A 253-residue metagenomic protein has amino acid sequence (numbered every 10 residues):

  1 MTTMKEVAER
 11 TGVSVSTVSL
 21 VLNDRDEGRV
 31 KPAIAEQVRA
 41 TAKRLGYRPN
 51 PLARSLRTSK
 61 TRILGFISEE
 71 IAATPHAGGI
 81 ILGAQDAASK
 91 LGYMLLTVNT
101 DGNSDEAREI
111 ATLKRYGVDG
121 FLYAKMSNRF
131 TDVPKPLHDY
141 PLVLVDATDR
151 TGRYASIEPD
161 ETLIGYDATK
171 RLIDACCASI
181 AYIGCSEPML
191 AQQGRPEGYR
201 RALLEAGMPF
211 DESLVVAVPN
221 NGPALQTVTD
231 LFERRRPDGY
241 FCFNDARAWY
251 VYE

Functional and structural regions predicted by a protein language model:
M1-S59: N-terminal helix-turn-helix DNA-binding module of bacterial transcription factors
T2, S59-K170, D174, P188 (+3 more regions): Alpha-helical recognition/docking segments in bacterial nutrient-uptake and carbohydrate-utilization systems
R10, I173, Y182-E187, G194: C-terminal all-alpha effector/ligand-binding and dimerization domain of prokaryotic HTH-type transcriptional repressors
V13, Y47, G92-Y93, Y140 (+1 more regions): Short glycine/serine/threonine/alanine-rich loop segments
I67, V145, Y182-I183, F241-C242: Short hydrophobic segments within beta-strands
F121, K125-F130, A181, Q193-E253: Hydrophobic alpha-helical
